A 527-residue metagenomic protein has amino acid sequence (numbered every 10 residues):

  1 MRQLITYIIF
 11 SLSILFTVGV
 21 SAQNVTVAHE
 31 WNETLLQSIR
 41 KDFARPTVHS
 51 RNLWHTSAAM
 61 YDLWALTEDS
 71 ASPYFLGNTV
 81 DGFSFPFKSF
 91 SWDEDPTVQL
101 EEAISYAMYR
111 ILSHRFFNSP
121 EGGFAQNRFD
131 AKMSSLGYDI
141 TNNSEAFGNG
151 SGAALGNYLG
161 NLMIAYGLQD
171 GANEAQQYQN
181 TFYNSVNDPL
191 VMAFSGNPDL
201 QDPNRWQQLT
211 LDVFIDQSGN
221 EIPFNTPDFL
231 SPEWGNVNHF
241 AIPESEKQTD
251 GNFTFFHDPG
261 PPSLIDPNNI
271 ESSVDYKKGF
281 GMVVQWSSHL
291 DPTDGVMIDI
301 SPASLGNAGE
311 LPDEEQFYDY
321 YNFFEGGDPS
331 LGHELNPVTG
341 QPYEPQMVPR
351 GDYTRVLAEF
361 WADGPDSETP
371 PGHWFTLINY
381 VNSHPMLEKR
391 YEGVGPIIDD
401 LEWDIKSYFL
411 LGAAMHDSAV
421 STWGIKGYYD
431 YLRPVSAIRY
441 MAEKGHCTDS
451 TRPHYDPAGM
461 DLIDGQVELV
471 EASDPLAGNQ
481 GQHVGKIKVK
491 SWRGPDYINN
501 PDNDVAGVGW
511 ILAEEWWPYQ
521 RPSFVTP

Functional and structural regions predicted by a protein language model:
M1-Q23: Bacterial Sec-dependent N-terminal signal peptides
Q23-P527: Acidic/polar surface patches and capping/hinge elements
